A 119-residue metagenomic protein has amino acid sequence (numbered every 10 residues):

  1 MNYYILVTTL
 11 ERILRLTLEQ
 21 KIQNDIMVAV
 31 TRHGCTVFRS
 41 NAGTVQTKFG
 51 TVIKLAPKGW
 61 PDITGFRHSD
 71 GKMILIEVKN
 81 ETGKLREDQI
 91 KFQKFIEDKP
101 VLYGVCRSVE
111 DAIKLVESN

Functional and structural regions predicted by a protein language model:
M1-N119: Catalytic phosphate/metal-binding cores of nucleic-acid and nucleotide-processing enzymes, i.e., regions that mediate
